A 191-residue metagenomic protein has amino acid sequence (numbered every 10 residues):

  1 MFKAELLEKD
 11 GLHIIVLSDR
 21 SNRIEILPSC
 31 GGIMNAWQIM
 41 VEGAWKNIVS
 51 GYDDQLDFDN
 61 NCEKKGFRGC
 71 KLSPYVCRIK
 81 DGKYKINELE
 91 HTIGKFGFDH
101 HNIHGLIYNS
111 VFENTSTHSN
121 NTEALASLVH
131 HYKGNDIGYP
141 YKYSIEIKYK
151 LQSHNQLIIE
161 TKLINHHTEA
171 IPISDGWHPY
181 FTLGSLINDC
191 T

Functional and structural regions predicted by a protein language model:
M1-E160, H166-T191: Surface-exposed acidic/polar loop and edge beta-strand patches at domain peripheries
